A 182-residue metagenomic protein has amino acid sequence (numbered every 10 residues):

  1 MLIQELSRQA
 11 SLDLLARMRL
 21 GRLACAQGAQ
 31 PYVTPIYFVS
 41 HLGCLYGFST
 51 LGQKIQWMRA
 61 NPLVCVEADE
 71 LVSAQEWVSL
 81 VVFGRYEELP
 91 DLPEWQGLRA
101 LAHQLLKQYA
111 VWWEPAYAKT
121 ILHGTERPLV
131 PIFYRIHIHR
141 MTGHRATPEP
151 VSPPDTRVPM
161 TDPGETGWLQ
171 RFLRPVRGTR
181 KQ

Functional and structural regions predicted by a protein language model:
M1-R17, D155, T161: Extreme N-terminal tail/first-helix region
L2, E76-Q182: Charged, gly/pro-rich active-site loop segments
R17, Q30-Y32, A60, V78 (+1 more regions): Residue-level preference for beta-strand/loop junctions
M18-T50, V66-E67: Short beta-strand segments
G43-C44, P62, H139: Beta-strand-connecting loop/turn residues
S49-Q53, T147-E149: Secondary-structure transition/turn motif
T50, A60-D69, E76-E87: Active-site-adjacent structural patch at catalytic or cofactor/ligand-binding sites
I55-R59: Surface-exposed connector loops and short turns at secondary-structure junctions
